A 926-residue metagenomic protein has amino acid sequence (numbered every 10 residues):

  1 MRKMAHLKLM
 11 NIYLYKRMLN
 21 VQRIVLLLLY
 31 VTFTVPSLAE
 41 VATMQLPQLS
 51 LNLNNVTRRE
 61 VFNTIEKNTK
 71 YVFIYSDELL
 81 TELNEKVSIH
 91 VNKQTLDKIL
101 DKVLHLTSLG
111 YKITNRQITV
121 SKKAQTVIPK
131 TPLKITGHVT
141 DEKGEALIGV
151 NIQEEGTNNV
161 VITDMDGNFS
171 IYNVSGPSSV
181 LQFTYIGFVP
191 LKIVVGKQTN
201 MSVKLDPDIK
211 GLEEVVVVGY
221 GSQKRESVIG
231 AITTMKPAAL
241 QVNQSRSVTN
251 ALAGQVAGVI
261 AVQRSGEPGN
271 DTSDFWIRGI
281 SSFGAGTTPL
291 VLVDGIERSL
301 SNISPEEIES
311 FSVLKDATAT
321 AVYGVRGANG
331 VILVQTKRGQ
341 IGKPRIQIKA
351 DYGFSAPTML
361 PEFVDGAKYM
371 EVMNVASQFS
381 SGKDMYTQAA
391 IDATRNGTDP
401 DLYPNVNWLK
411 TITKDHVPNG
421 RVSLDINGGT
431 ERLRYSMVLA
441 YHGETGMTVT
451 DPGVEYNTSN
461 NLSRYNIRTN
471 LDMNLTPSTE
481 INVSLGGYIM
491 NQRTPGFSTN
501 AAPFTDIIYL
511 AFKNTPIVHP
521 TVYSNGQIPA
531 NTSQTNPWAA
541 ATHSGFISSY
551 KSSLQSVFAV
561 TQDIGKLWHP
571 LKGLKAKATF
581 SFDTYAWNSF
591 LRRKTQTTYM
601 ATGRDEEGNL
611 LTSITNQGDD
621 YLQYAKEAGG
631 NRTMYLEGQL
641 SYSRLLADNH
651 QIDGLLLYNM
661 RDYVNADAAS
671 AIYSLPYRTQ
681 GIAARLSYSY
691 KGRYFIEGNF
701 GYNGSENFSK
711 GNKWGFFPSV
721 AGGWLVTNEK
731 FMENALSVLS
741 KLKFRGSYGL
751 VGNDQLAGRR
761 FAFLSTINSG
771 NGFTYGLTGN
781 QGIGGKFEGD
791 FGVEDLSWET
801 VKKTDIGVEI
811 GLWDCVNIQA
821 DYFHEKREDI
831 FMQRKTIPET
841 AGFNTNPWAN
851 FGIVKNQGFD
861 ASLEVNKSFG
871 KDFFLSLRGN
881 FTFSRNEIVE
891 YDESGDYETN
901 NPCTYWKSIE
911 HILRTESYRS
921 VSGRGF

Functional and structural regions predicted by a protein language model:
M1-I467, I481: Short, small/polar-rich motifs associated with maturation and membrane association, primarily at protein termini
G156-N158, G187, G295, G526 (+3 more regions): Residue-level detection of beta-strand-connecting loop/turn positions
L240-N243, T287-T288, H416, G420 (+7 more regions): Extracellular/periplasmic, surface-exposed regions of secreted and cell-surface proteins
L252, A257, F512-I517, D648: Proline-centered flexible-loop/turn and helix-kink motifs
Q347-T398, F497-S498, S868-F926: Conserved small-residue
S355-M359, N588-T597: Short, solvent-exposed beta-strand-terminating loops
D384-N407, R421-S423, P503-T535: Acidic, glycine-rich flexible loop segments
